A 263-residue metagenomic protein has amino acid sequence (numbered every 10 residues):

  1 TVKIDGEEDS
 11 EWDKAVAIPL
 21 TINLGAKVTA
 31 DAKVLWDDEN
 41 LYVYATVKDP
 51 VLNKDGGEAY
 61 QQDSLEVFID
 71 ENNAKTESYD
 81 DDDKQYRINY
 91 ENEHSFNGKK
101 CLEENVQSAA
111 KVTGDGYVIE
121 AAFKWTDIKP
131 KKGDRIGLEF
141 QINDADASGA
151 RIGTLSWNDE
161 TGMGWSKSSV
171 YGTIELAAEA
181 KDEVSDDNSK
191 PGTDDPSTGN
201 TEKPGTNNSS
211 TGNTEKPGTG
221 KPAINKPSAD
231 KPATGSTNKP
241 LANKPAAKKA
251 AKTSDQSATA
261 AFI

Functional and structural regions predicted by a protein language model:
T1-K190, N200: Structural preference for beta-rich elements and adjacent junctions enriched in aromatics
K190, G199-I263: C-terminal cell-surface addressing/anchoring modules of secreted/extracellular proteins
T193-D194: Hydrophilic extracytoplasmic domains
